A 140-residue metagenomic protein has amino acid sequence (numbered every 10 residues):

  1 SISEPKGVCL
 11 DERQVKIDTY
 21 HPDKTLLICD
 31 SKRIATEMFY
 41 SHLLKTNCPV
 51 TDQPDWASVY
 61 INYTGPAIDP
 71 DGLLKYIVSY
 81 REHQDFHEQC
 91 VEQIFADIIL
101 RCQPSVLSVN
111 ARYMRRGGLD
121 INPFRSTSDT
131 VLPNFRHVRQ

Functional and structural regions predicted by a protein language model:
S1-Q140: N-terminal intrinsically disordered, cationic/polar leader segments that include organellar targeting peptides
